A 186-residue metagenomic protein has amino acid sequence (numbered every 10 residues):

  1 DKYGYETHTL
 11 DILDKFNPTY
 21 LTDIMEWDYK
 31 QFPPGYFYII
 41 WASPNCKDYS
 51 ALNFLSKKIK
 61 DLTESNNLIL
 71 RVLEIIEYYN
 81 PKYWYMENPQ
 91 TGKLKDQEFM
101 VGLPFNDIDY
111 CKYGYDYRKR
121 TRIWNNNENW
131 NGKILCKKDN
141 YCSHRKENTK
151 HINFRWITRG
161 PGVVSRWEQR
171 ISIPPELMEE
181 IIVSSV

Functional and structural regions predicted by a protein language model:
D1-V186: Conserved active-site and SAM-binding loop architecture of S-adenosyl-L-methionine-dependent nucleic-acid
